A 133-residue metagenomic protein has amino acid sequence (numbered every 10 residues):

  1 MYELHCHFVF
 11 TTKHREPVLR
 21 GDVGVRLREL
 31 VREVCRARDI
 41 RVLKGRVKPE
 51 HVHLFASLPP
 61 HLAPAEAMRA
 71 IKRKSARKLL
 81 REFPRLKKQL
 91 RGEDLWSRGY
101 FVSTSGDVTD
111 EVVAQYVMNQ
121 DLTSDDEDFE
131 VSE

Functional and structural regions predicted by a protein language model:
M1-E133: Basic nucleic-acid-binding interfaces
